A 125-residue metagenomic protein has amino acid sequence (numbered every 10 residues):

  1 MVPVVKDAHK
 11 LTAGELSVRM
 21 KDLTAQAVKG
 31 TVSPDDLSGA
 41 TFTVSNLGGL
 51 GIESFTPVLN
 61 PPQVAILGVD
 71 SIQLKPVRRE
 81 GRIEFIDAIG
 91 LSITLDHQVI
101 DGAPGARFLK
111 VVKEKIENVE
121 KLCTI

Functional and structural regions predicted by a protein language model:
M1-I125: C-terminal catalytic/motor cores of large multi-domain enzyme assemblies
